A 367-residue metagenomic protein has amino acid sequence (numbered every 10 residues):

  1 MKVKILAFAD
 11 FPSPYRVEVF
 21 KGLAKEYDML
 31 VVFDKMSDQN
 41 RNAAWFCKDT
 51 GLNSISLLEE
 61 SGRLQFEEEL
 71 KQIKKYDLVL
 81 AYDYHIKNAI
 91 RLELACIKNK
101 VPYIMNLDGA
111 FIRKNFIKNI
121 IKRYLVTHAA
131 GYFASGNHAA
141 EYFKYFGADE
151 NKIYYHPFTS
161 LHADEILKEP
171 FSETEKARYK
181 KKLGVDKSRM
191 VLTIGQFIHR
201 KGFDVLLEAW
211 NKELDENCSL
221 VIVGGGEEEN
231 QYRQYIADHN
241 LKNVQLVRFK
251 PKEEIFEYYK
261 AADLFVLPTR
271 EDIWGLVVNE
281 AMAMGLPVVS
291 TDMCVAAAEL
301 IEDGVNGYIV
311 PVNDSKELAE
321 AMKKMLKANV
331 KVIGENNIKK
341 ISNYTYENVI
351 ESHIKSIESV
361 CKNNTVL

Functional and structural regions predicted by a protein language model:
V17-E18, R189-K212, E227-R233, K316: A conserved mid-protein helix/loop that constitutes part of the nucleotide-sugar donor-binding site
V101-I120, H128-G131, S135, H162: A short, histidine- and acid-enriched strand-loop-helix "catalytic/donor-clamping" loop that lines the nucleotide-sugar
A130-R178: Donor nucleotide-sugar binding/catalytic pocket of nucleotide-sugar-dependent glycosyltransferases
R233-K250: Nucleotide-activated donor-binding/catalytic signature segment of Leloir-type glycosyltransferases, i.e., the conserved
F249-K250, E257-A262: Short alpha-helical donor nucleotide-sugar binding micro-motif in glycosyltransferases
R270: Aromatic "clamp/platform" in nucleotide-sugar-dependent glycosyltransferases that forms part of the donor/acceptor
P287-T291: Short hydrophobic beta-strand element within catalytic cores of glycosyltransferases and related nucleotide-activated
E302-G304, Y308-S315, K323-N329: Conserved acidic donor-binding segment of nucleotide-sugar-dependent glycosyltransferases
